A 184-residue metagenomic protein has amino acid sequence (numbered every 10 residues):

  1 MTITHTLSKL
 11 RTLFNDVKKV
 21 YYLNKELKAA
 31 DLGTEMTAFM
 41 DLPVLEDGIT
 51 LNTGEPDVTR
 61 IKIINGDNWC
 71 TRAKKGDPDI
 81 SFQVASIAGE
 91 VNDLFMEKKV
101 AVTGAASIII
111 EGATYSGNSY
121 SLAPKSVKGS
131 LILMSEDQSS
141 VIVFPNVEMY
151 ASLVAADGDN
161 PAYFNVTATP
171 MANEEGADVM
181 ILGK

Functional and structural regions predicted by a protein language model:
T2-L7, I87-Y120: Charged, amphipathic alpha-helical segments
T2-L94, V147-Y163: Solvent-exposed edge beta-strands and adjacent loop segments that serve as assembly or binding interfaces
A29-L32, G89-N92, S130, E136-F144 (+1 more regions): Short, surface-exposed beta-strand/loop "edge" segments at domain boundaries and coil↔beta transitions
T50-D57, A101-S107, A113-G117, E136-V143: N-terminal start-of-chain detector that recognizes signal peptides and the immediate post-cleavage beginning
I63, S135, N173: Acidic surface patches and DE-rich sequence motifs
D79-Q83, S130-I132, N165-T169: Beta-strand secondary-structure signal
S116-Q138: Phosphate/anion-contacting hairpin/loop surfaces
Q138-K184: Mixed-charge, glycine-accented linear interaction segment located at domain edges/termini
